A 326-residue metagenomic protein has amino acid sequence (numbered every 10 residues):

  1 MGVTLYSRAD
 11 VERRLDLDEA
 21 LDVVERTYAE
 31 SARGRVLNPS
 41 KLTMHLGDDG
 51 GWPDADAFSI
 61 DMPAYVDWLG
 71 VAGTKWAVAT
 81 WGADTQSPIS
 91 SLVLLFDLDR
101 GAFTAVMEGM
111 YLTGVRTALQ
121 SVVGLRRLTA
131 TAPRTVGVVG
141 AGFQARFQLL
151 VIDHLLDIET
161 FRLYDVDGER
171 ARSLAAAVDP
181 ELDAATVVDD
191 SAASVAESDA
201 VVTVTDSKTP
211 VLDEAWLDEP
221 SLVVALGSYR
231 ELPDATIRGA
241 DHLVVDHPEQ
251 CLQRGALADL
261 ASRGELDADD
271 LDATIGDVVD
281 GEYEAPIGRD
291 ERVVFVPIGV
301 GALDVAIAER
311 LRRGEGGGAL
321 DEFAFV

Functional and structural regions predicted by a protein language model:
M1-G114, V122, A132, A273 (+4 more regions): N-terminal ligand-binding/catalytic initiation module
R13-A20, E25-G34, R126-A130, H154-D157 (+6 more regions): Generic secondary-structure signature for well-ordered alpha-helical cores
W76-A79, L98, M107-M110, A141 (+5 more regions): Fold-independent oxyanion-binding glycine-rich loops and adjacent beta-strand/coil segments at enzyme active sites
A118-S121, L128-R170: Glycine-rich adenosine-cofactor-binding loop
P133, P220, E291: Phosphate-coordination loops involved in phosphoryl transfer and adenosine-cofactor binding
E169-A184: Conserved nucleotide-cofactor-binding alpha/beta core module
E181-D259, E265: Rossmann-like adenosine-cofactor binding region
T236-V326: Adenosine-phosphate binding glycine-rich loop
